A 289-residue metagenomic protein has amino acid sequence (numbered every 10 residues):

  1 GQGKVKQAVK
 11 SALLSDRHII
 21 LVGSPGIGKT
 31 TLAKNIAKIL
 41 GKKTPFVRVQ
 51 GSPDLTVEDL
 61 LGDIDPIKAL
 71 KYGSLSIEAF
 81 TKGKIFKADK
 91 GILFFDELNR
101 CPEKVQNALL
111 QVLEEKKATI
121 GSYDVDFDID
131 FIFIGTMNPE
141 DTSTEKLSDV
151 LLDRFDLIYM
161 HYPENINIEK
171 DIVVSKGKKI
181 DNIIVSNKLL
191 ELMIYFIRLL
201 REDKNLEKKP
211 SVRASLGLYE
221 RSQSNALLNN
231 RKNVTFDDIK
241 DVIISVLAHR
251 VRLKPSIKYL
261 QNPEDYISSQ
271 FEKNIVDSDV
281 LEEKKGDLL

Functional and structural regions predicted by a protein language model:
G1-V5: Dynamic helix-loop-helix/coil hinge segments at AAA+ ATPase domain boundaries and subdomain interfaces
K10-S52: Walker A/P-loop
R17, G91-I92: The start of beta-strands in P-loop NTPase/AAA+ ATPase cores
K34, T44, L61, P66-I77 (+2 more regions): Canonical AAA+ ATPase core
A37, L227-L289: C-terminal engagement/docking regions of AAA+ P-loop ATPases
F80-K90: Short basic/glycine-enriched coil/helix segment immediately N-terminal to the Walker B
E164-I257: Basic, amphipathic alpha-helical bundle interface domains used for macromolecular binding and assembly
